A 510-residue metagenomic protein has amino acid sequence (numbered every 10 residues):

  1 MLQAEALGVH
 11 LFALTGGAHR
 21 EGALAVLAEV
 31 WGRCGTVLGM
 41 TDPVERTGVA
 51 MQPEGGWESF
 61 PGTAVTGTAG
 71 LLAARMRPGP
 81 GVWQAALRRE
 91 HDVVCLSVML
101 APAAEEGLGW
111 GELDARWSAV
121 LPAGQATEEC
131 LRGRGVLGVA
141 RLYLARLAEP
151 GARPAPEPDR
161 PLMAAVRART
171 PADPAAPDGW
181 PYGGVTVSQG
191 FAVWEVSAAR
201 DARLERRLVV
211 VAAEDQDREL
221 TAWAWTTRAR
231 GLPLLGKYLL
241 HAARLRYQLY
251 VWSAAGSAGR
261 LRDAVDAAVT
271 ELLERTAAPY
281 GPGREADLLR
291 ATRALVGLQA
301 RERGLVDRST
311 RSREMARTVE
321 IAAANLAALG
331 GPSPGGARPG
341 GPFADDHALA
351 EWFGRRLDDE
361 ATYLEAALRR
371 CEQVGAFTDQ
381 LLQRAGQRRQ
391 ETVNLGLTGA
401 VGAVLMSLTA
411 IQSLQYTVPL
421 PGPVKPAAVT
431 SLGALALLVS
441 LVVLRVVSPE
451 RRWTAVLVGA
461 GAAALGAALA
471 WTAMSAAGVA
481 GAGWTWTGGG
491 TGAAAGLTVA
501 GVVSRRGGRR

Functional and structural regions predicted by a protein language model:
M1-A176, G433-S440, V456, R505-G508: N-terminal pre-transmembrane cytosolic regions of membrane proteins
H19, D159, G281-R284, D345 (+2 more regions): Serine/threonine-rich low-complexity intrinsically disordered regions
L27, P53, G79, E106 (+9 more regions): Acidic, low-complexity intrinsically disordered regions
E29-G32, G39, D173-G179, G183 (+3 more regions): N-terminal juxtamembrane/topogenic regions of multi-pass membrane proteins
A85-V296: Extended alpha-helical interaction modules
Y238, Y247, R284-D287, A291-A294 (+4 more regions): Amphipathic alpha-helical coiled-coil segments and their boundaries
G304-P419: Membrane-associated alpha-helical segments
L368-R510: Hydrophobic alpha-helical transmembrane segments and their immediately adjacent juxtamembrane loops
